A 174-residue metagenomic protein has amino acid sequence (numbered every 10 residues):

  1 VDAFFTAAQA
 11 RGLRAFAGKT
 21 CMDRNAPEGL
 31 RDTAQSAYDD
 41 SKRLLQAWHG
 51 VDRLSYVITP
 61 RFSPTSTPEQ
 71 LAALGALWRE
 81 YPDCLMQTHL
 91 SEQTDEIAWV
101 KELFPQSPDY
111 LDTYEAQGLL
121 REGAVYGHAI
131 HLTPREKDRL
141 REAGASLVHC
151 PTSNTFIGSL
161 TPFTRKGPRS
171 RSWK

Functional and structural regions predicted by a protein language model:
V1, T65-S66, T155-G158: Acidic-and-aromatic substrate-binding clefts and catalytic sites of carbohydrate-active enzymes
A3-I130: Metal-coordinating catalytic core of metallo-dependent amide/deamination hydrolases
L119-K174: Active-site-adjacent C-terminal substructures of enzyme catalytic domains
